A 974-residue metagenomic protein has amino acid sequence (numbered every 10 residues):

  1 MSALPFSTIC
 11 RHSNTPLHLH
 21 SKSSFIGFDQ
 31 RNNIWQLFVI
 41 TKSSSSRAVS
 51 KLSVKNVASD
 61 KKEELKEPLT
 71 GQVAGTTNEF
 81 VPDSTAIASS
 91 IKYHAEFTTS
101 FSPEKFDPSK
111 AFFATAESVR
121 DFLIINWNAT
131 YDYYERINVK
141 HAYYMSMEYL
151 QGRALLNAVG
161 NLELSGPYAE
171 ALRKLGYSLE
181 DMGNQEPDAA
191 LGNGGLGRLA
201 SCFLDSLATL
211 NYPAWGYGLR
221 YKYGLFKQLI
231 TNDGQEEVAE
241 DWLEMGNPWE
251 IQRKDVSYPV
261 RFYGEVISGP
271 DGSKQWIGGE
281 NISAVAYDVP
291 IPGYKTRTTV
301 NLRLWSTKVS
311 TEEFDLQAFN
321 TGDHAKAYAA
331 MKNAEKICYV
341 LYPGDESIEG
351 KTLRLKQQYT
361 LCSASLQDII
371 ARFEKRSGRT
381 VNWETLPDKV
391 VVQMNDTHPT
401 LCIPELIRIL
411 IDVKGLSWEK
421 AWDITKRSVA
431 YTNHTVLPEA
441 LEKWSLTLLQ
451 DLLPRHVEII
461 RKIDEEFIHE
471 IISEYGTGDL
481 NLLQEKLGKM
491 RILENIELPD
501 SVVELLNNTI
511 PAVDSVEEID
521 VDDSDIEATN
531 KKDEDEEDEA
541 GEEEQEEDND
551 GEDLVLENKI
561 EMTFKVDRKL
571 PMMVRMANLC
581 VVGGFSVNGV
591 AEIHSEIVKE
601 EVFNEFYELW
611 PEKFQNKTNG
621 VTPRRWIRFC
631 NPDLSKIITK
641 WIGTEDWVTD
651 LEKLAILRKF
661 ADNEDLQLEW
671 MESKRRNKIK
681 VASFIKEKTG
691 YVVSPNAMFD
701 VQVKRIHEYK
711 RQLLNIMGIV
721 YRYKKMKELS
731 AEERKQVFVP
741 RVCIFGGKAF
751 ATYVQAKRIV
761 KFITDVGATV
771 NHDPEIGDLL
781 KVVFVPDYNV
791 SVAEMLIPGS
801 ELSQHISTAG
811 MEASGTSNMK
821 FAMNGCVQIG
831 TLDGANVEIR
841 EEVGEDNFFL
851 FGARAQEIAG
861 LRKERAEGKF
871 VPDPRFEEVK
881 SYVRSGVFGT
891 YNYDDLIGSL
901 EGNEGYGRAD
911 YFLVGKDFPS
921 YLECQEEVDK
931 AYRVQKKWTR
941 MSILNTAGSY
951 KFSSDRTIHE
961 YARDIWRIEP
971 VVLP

Functional and structural regions predicted by a protein language model:
S2-P16, H20, D29, W35-P974: A conserved ligand/cofactor-binding region detector
K22-S24: Intrinsic disorder/low-complexity segments in short proteins, especially the signal peptide and propeptide regions
